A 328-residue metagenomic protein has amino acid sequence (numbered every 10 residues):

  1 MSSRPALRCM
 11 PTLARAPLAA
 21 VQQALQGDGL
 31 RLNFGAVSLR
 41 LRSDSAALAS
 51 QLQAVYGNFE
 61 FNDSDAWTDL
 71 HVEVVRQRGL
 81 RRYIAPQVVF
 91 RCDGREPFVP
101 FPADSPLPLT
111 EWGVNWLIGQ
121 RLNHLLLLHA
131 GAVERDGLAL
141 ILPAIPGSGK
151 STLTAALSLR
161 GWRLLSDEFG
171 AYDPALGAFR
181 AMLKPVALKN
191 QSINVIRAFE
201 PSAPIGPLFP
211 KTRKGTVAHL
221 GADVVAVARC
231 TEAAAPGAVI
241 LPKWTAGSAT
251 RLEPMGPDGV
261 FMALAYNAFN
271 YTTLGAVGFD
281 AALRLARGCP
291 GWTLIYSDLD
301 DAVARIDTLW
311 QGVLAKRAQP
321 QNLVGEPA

Functional and structural regions predicted by a protein language model:
S2-Q51, W67-D69, G131, R135-A144 (+1 more regions): Glycine-rich, often acidic-flanked micro-motifs that create phosphate/phosphodiester-binding or positioning elements
R4-L7, F59, Q87: Acidic-aromatic/histidine active-site loop/patch
A54-N58: Short Gly/aromatic-enriched secondary-structure transition segments
E60-V72: Short N-terminal amphipathic alpha-helices
E73-G119: Charged, amphipathic alpha-helical linker segments immediately N-terminal to NTP-binding catalytic cores
L122-A132: Pre-Walker A adenine-sensing motif
K150: Conserved lysine of the Walker
L153-T154: Post-Walker A alpha-helix
